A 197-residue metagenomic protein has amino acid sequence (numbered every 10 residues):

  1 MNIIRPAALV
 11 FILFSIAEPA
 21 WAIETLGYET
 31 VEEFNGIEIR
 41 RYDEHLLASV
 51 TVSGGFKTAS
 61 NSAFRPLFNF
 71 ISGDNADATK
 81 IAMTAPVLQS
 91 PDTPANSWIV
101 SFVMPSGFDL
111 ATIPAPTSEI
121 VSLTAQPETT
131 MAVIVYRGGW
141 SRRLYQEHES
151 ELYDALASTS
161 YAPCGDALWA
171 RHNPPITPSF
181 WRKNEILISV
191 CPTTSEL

Functional and structural regions predicted by a protein language model:
N2-I4, L13-L197: A solvent-exposed interaction/effector surface
